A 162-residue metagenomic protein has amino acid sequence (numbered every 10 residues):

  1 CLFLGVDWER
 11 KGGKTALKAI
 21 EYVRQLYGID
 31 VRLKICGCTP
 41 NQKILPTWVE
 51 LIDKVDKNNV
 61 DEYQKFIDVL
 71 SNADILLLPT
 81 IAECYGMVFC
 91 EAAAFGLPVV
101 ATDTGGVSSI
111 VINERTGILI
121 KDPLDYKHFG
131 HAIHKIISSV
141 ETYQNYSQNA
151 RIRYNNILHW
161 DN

Functional and structural regions predicted by a protein language model:
C1-K11, L17-Y22, K34: Conserved donor-binding/catalytic core segment of Leloir-type glycosyltransferases
G37-I75: Nucleotide-activated donor-binding/catalytic signature segment of Leloir-type glycosyltransferases, i.e., the conserved
I67, Y85, C90-A94, S108-S109 (+1 more regions): Short alpha-helical segment that forms part of, or immediately flanks, the ligand-binding pocket in carbohydrate-active
I81: Aromatic "clamp/platform" in nucleotide-sugar-dependent glycosyltransferases that forms part of the donor/acceptor
P98-T102, V111: Short hydrophobic beta-strand element within catalytic cores of glycosyltransferases and related nucleotide-activated
S108-K135: Change "using UDP/GDP/dTDP sugars" to "using nucleotide sugars
K135, T142-I157: A short, well-ordered alpha-helix in the C-terminal region of glycosyltransferases
